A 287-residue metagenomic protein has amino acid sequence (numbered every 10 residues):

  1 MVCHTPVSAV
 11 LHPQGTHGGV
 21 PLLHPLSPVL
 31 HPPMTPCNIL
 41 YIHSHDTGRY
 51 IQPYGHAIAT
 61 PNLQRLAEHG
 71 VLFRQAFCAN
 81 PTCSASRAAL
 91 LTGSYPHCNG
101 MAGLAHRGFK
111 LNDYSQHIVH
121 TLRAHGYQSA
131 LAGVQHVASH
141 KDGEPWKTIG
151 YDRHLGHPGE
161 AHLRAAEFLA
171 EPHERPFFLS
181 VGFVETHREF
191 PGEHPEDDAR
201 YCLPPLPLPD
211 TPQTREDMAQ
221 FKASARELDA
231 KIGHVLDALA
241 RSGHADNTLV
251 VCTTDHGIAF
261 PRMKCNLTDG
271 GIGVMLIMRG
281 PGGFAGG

Functional and structural regions predicted by a protein language model:
V2, P13, H31-P32, L208: Low-complexity intrinsically disordered segments
V2-T5, A9, G19-L22, P28: Short, low-complexity intrinsically disordered segments enriched in A/P/G/S/L with frequent Arg, especially at protein
P33-G287: Formylglycine-dependent sulfatase
